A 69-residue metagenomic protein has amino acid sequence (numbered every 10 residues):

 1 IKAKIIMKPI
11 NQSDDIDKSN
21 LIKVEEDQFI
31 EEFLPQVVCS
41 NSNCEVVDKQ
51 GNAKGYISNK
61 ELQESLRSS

Functional and structural regions predicted by a protein language model:
I1, K54-Q63: Short hydrophobic beta-strand motif reused across regulatory alpha/beta modules
I1-L21: Bateman (tandem CBS) regulatory domains
S19-Q50, K60-S69: The conserved cystathionine-beta-synthase
